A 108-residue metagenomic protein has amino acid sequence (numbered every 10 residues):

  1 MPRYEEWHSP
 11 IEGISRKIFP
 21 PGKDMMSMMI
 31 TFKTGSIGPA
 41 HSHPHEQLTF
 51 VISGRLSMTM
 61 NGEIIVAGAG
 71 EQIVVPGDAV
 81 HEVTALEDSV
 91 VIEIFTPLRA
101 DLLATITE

Functional and structural regions predicted by a protein language model:
M1-D24, I106-E108: A short, N-terminal "cap"/entry segment at the start of jelly-roll beta-barrel domains of the cupin/DSBH fold
G13, M28-S42: Conserved short histidine dyad/triad with adjacent acidic residue
T31-K33, H43-M58: Short, conserved beta-strand element in jelly-roll/cupin
I37-G38, G54-T59, I73: Short beta-strand segments in beta-sandwich/barrel cores
I52-S53, G68-A69, E87: A cytosolic small-molecule/anion-sensing beta-strand core signal
R55-S57, I64, V80, V90: Structural motif
G62-D78: Short acidic-glycine-tyrosine-enriched beta hairpin
G77-D101: Ligand-binding loop in jelly-roll beta-barrel domains
